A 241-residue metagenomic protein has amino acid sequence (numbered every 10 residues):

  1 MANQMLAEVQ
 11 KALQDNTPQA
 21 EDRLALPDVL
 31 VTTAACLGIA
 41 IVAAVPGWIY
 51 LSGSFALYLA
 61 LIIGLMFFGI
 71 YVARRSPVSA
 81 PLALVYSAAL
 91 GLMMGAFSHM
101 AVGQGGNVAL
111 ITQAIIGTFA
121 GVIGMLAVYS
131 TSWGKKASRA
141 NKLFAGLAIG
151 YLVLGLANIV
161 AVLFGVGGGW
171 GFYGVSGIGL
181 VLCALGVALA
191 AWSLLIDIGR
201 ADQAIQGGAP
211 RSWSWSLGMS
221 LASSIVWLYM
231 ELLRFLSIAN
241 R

Functional and structural regions predicted by a protein language model:
M1-R241: A hydrophobic alpha-helical transmembrane-helix feature that marks the membrane cores and membrane-interface segments
